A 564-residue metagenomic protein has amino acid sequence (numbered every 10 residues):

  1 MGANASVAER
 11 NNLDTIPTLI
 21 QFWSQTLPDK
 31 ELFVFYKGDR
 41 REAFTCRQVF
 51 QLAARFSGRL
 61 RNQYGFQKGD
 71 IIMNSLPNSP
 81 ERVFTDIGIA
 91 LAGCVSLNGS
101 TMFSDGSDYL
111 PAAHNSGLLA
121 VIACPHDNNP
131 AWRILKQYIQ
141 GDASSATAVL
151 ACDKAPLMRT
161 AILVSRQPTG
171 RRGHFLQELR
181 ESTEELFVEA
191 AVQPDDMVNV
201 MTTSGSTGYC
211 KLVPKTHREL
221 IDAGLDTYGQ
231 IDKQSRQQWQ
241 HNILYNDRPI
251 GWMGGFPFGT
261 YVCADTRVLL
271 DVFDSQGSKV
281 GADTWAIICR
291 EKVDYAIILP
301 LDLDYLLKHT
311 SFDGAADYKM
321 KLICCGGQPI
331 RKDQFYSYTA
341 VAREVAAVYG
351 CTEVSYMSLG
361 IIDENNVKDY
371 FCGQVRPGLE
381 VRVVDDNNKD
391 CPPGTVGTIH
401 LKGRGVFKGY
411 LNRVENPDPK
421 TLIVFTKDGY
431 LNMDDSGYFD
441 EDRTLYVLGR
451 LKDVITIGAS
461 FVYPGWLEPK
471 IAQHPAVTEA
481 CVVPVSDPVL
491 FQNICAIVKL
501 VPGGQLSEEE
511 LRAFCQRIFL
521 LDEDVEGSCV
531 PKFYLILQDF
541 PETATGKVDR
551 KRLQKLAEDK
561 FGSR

Functional and structural regions predicted by a protein language model:
A8, L32-Q67, M73-I87, D105-L110 (+3 more regions): Conserved AMP-binding/adenylate-forming core of the ANL superfamily
A43-R47, V198-L225: Conserved AMP-binding A3 loop
G93-V95, I221-Y295, L301-T310: Conserved AMP-binding/adenylation subdomain of ANL enzymes
V95-Q177, P502-G504: Structural core segment of the AMP-binding/adenylate-forming
Y109-H114, A123, A296, G403 (+2 more regions): AMP-binding/adenylate-forming catalytic core of the ANL superfamily
T160, I455, C481-D487, C495-I497 (+1 more regions): Conserved C-terminal "lid"/linker of ANL adenylate-forming enzymes
V164, H174-R180, V293-I297, L307-K368 (+2 more regions): Gly/Ser/Thr-rich phosphate-binding loop
Q374-G378, K389-V424, S460-V462: Conserved ATP/PPi-binding loop(s) of AMP-dependent carboxylate-activating enzymes
